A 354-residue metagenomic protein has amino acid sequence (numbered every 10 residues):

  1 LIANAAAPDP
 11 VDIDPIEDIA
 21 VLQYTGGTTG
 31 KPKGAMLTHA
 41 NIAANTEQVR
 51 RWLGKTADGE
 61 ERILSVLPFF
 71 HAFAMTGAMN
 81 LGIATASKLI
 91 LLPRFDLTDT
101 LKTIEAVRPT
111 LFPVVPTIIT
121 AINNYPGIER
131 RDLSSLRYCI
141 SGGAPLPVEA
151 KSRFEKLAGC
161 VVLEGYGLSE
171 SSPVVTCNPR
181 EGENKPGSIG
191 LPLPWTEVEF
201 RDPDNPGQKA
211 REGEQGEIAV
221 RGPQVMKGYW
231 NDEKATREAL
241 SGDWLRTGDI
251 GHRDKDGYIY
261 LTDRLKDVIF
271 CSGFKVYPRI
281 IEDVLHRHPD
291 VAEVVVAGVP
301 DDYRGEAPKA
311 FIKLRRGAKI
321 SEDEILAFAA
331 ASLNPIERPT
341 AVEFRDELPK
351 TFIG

Functional and structural regions predicted by a protein language model:
A5-E17, L22-S65, T85-S87, R130: Conserved adenylate-forming
V11, T98-L101, I128-R130, R237 (+1 more regions): Short hydrophobic/charged patches on amphipathic alpha-helices used for structural packing and interfaces
D18, G127, S135, G159 (+5 more regions): Glycine-centered tight turns that cap/initiate beta-strands
I19, T25-T28, I63, F69 (+7 more regions): Conserved S/T- and glycine-rich ATP-binding loop of Class I adenylate-forming
A43-R62, F70-L111, Y125: Conserved AMP-binding/adenylation subdomain of ANL enzymes
L67, F95-D99, P109-R153, V161-S171 (+2 more regions): Adenylate-forming
S87, C139, L146-G165, S169-I259 (+4 more regions): Conserved AMP-binding/adenylate-forming
F112, G222, K227-G228, A235-E238 (+3 more regions): AMP-binding/adenylate-forming catalytic core of the ANL superfamily
